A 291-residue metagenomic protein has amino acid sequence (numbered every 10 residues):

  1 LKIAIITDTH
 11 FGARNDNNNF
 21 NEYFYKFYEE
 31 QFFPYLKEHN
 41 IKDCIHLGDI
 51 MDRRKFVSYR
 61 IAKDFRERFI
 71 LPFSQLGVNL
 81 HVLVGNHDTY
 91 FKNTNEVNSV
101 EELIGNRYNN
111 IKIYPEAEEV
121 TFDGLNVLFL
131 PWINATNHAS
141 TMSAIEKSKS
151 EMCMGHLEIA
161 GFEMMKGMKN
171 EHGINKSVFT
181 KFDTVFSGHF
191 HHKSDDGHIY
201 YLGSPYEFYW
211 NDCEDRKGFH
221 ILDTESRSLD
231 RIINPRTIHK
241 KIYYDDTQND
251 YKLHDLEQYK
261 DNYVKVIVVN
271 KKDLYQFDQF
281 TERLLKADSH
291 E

Functional and structural regions predicted by a protein language model:
L1-I3, D43, L125-N126, E151-M152 (+1 more regions): Structural motif
K2, T9, A13-E119, V178-F182: Core catalytic region of metal-dependent phosphoesterases/phosphodiesterases, especially metallo-beta-lactamase-like
D8, C44, D49, F65 (+7 more regions): Divalent metal-coordination and catalytic microenvironments
H10-R14, D52-K55, H81-T94, V120-T121 (+4 more regions): Active-site environment of divalent metal-dependent phosphoester hydrolases
F73-L76, A144-S148, K176-K181, E257-Y259: Short, conserved loop/helix-junction motifs that constitute active-site signature segments in enzyme catalytic cores
D88-S177, P205: Conserved catalytic scaffold of divalent metal-dependent phosphoesterases
M165-R231: Conserved beta-sheet core of the metallophosphoesterase superfamily
D223-E291: Accessory, non-catalytic peripheral segments of nucleic-acid enzymes
